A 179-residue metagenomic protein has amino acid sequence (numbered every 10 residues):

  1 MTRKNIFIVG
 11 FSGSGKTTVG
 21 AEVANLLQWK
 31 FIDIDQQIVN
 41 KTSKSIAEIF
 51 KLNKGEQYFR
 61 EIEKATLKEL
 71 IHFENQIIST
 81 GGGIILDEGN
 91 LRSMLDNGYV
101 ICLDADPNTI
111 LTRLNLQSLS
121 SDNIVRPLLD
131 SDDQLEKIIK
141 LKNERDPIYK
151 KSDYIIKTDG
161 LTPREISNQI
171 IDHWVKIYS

Functional and structural regions predicted by a protein language model:
M1-R3, E22, L26, N143-S179: NTP-dependent small-molecule kinase module
I8: Hydrophobic anchor at the beta1->P-loop junction of P-loop NTPases
F11: P-loop (Walker A) phosphate-binding loop of NTP-binding proteins
S14: ATP-binding Walker
T17: Walker A/P-loop
N25-Q36: Post-Walker A helix-loop "phosphate-sensing" segment adjacent to the P-loop in P-loop NTPases
I34-G83, E88-L95, S120: ATP-dependent small-molecule kinase phosphotransfer cores that center on conserved nucleotide phosphate-binding segments
N97-D146: A glycine- and Lys/Arg-enriched "phosphate-lid" helix/loop adjacent to the NTP-binding pocket of small-molecule kinases
